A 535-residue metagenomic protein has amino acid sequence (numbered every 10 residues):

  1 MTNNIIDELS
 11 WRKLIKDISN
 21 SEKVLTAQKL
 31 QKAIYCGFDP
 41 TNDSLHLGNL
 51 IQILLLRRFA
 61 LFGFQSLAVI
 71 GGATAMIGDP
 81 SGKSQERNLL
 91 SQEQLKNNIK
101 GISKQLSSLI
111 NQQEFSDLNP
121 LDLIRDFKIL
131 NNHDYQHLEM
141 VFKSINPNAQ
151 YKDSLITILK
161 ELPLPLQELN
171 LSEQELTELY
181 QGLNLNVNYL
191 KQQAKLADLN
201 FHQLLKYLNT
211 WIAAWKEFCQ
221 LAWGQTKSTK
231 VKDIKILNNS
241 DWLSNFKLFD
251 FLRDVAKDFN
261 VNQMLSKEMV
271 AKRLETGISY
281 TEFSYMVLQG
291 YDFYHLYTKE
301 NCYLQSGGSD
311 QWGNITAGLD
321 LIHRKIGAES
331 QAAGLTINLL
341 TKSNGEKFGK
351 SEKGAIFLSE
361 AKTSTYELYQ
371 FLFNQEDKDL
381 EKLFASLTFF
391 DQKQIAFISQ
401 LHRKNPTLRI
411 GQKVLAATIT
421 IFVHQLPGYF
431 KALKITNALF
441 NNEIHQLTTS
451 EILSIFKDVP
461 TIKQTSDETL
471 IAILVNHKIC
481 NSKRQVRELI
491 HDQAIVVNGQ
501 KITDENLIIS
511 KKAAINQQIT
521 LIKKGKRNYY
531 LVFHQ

Functional and structural regions predicted by a protein language model:
M1-P40, L118-S144, S154-G182, N186-T226 (+9 more regions): Non-catalytic terminal extensions that flank enzyme cores
L9, H46, I102, I236: Divalent metal-coordination and catalytic microenvironments
R12, L25, S91-Q92, N98 (+3 more regions): Divalent-metal (Mg2+/Mn2+/Ca2+)-assisted nucleotide/phosphate chemistry catalytic cores
V24-P80, Q181, Q305-W312: N-terminal catalytic cores of NTP/NDP-binding nucleotidyl/phosphoryl-transfer enzymes
G78-G82, F246-L252, E346-E352: Short acidic, glycine/serine/threonine-rich loops at helix termini
P80-N98: A charged helix-plus-loop insertion that forms the helical arch/lid used to bind and gate nucleic-acid substrates
Q150, K247, S279, E468-I471: Short, structural beta-strand-to-alpha-helix junction motif
L321-Q535: Conserved nucleotide- and phosphate/pyrophosphate-binding catalytic cores in adenylate/nucleotidyl-handling enzymes
